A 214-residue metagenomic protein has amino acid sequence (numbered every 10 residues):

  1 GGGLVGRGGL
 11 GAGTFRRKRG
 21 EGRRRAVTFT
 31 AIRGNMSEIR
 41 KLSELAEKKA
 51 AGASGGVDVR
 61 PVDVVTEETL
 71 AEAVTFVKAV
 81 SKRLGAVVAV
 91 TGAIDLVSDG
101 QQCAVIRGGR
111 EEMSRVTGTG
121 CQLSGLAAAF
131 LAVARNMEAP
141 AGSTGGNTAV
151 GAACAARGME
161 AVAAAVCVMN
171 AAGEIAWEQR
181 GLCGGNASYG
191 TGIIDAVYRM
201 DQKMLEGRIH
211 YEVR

Functional and structural regions predicted by a protein language model:
G1-R25: Low-complexity basic/metal-binding stretches
G8-G11, E38, I94-D95, V166-A172: Acidic, glycine-rich active-site loops and adjacent beta-strand->loop/helix elements that engage anionic groups
F15-K18, G34-S37, E68-F76, G118 (+4 more regions): Conserved active-site and cofactor/substrate-binding residues in soluble primary-metabolism enzymes
K18-R107, E112: Conserved phosphate/ATP/ADP-binding segment of small-molecule kinases
R40-E47, S81-L84, V88, L131 (+3 more regions): Structural signal for hydrophobic packing residues in well-ordered secondary-structure cores of soluble enzyme domains
K41, T117-C167: Short, small-residue alpha-helix embedded
G109-T117, Q179-C183: A short glycine/serine-rich beta->alpha loop
P140-S143, A153, N170-R214: Charged C-terminal helix
